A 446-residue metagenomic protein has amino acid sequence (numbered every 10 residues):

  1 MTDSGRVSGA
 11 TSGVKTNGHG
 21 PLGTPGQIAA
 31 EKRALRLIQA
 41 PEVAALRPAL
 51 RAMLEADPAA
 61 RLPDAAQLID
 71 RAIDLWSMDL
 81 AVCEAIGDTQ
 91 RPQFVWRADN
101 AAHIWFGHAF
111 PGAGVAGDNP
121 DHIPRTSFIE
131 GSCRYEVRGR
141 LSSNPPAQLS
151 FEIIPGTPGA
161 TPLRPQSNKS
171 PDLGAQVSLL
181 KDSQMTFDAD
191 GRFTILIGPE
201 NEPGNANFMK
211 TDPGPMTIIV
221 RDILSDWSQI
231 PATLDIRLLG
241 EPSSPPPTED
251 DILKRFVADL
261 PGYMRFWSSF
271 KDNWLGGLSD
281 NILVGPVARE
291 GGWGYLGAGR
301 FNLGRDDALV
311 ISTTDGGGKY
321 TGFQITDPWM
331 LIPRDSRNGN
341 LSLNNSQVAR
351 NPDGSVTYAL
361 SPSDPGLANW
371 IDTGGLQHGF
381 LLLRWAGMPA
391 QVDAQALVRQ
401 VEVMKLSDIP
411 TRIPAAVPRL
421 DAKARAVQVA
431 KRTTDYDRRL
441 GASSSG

Functional and structural regions predicted by a protein language model:
T2-G446: A compositional/structural signature for long, glycine/proline-rich flexible linkers and loops on extracytoplasmic
